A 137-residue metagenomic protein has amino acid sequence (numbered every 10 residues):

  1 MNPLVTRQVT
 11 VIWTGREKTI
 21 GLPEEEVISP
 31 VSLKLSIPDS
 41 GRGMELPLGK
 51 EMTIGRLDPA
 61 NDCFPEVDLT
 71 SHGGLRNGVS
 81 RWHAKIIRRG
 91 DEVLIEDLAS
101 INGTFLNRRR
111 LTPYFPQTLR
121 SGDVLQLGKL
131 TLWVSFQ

Functional and structural regions predicted by a protein language model:
M1-N77, I87, Q137: Intrinsically disordered, low-complexity acidic Ser/Thr-rich regulatory segments
K50-K129: Forkhead-associated
L132-W133: C-terminal or internal capping secondary-structure element at the end of a domain, subdomain, or sheet
